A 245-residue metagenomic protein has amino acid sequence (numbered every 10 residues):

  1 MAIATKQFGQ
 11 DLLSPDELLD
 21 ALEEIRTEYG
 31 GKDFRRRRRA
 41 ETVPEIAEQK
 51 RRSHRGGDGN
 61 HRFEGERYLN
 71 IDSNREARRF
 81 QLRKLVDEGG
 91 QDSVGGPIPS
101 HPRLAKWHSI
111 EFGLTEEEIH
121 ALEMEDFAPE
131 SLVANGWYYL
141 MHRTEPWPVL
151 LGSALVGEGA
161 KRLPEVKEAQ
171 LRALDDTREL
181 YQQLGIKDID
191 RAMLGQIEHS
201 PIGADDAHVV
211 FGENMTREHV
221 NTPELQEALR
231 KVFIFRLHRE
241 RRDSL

Functional and structural regions predicted by a protein language model:
M1-D33: Acidic, low-complexity proline/glycine-rich segments
A2-K6, D205-H208, G212, T216-L245: Acidic, carboxylate-rich catalytic segments that either coordinate divalent cations
I3-L12, R35-E48, I189-Q196: Short, charged, low-complexity loops and linkers
Q10-L19, R79-G195: Active-site-proximal alpha-helical scaffolds that flank and shape metal-associated catalytic sites
E23, E28-D72, Q91, P148-R172 (+1 more regions): Alpha-helical bundle segments that constitute or directly flank the non-heme di-iron/ferroxidase center
E64-E66, K106, R178-E179, R217: Amphipathic alpha-helical segments within well-ordered protein domains
I71-D72, G113-E116, V220-E227: Structural helix-adjacent loops and short alpha-helical linkers that scaffold large soluble proteins
F80-R83, Q196-P201, V210-E213: A structural feature that tracks compact, well-ordered secondary-structure segments with a strong bias toward
